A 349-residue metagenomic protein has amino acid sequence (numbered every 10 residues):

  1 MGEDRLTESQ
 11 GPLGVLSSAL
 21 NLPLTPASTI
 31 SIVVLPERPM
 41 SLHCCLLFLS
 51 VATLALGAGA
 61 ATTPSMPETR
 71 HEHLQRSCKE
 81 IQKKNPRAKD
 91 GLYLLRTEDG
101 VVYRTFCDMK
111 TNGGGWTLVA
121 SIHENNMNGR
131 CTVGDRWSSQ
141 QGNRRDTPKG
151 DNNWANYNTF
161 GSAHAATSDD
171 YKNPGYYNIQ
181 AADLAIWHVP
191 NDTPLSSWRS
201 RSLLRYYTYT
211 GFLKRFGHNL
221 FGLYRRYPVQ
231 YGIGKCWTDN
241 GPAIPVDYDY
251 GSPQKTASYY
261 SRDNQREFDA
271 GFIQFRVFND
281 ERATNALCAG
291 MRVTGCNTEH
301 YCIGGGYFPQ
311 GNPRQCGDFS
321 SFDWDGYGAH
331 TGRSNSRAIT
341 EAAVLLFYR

Functional and structural regions predicted by a protein language model:
M1-G57: Classical eukaryotic N-terminal signal peptides for Sec-dependent ER targeting/secretion, especially the positively
V34-R349: Mature extracellular or lumenal effector domains of secreted proteins and single-pass membrane receptors/adhesion
